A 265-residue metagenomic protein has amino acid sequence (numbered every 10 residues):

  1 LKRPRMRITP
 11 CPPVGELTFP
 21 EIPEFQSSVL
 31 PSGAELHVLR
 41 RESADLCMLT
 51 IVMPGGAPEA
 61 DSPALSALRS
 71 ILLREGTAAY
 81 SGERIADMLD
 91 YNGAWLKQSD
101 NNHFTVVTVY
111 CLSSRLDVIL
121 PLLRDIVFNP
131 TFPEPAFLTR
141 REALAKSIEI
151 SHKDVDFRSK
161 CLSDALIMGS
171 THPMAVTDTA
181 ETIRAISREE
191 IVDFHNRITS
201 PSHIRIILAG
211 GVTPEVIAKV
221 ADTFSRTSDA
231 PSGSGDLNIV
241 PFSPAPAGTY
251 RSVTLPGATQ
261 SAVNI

Functional and structural regions predicted by a protein language model:
L1-D87, P121, V192-I265: His/Glu-rich zincin catalytic helix
L1-P10, V29, R84-G235, P244: Charge-rich, well-structured scaffold segments of protease-associated domains
